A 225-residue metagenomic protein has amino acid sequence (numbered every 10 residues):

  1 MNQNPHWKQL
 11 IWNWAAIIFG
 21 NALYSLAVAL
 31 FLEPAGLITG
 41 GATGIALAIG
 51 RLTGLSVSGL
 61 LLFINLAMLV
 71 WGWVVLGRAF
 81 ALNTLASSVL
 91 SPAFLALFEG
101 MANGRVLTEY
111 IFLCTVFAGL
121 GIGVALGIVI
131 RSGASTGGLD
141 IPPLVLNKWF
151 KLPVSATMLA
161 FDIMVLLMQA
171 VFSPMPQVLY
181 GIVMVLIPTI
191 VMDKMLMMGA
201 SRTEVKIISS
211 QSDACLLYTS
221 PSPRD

Functional and structural regions predicted by a protein language model:
N2-Q211: Core subunits and conserved enzymes of cellular information-processing and envelope-translocation systems across
D213-L216: Short, conserved charged micro-motifs
Y218-D225: Conserved small/polar residues in nucleotide/adenosyl-binding loops
